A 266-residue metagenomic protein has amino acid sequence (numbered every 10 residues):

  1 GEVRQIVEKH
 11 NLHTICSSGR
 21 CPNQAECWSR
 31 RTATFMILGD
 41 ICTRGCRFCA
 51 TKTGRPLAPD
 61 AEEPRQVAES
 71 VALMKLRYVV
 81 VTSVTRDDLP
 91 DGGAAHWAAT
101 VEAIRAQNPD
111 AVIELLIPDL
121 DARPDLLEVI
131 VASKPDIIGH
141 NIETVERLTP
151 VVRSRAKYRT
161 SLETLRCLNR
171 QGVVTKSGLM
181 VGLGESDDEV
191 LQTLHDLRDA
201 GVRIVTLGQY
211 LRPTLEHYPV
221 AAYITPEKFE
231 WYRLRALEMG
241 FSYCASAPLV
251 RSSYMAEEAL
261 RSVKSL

Functional and structural regions predicted by a protein language model:
G1-T34, R65, E69, K75 (+4 more regions): Auxiliary Fe-S-binding modules of radical SAM enzymes
E26-E63: Canonical Radical SAM [4Fe-4S] cluster-binding loop centered on the CxxxCxxC motif and its immediate flanking residues
T53-V80: Conserved alpha-helical substructure of the radical SAM core
V79-A98, G184-E189: Conserved glycine-rich "GG(E/T)P / GGGxP" loop and the immediately following alpha-helix in the radical SAM core
V79-V81, I113, I138-H140, V205 (+1 more regions): Hydrophobic residues within beta-strands of alpha/beta enzymes
V84-R86, P118, I142-V145, Q209-Y210 (+1 more regions): Short, ordered loop/turn segments at secondary-structure junctions
D88-A99, L148, R153-L162: Active-site-adjacent beta->alpha loops and helix N-cap segments on the catalytic face of soluble alpha/beta enzymes
G92-A95, R123-V131: Distinct, well-ordered alpha-helical segments
